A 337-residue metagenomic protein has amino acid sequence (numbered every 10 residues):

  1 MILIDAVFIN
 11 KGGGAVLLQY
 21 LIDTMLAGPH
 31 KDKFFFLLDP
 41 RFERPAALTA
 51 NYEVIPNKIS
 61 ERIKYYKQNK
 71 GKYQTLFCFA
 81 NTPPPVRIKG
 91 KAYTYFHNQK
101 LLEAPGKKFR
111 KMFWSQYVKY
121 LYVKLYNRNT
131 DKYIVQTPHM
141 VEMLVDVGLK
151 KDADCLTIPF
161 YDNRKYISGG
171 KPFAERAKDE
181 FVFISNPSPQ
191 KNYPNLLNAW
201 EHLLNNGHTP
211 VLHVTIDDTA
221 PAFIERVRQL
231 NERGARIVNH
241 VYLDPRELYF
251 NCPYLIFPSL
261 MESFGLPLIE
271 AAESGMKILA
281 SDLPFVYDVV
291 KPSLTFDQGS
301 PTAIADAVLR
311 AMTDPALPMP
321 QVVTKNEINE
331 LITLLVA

Functional and structural regions predicted by a protein language model:
L3, F173-K191, L197-W200: Conserved donor-binding/catalytic core segment of Leloir-type glycosyltransferases
F35-F42, I184, P210-I224: Glycosyltransferase donor-sugar binding loop
M112-Y133: Membrane-proximal helix-turn-helix segments that form the acceptor-binding/catalytic region of lipid-linked
T130-G169: Donor nucleotide-sugar binding/catalytic pocket of nucleotide-sugar-dependent glycosyltransferases
I224-L243: Nucleotide-activated donor-binding/catalytic signature segment of Leloir-type glycosyltransferases, i.e., the conserved
L260: Aromatic "clamp/platform" in nucleotide-sugar-dependent glycosyltransferases that forms part of the donor/acceptor
E273, K277-A280: Short hydrophobic beta-strand element within catalytic cores of glycosyltransferases and related nucleotide-activated
L294-T302, V308-P315: Conserved acidic donor-binding segment of nucleotide-sugar-dependent glycosyltransferases
